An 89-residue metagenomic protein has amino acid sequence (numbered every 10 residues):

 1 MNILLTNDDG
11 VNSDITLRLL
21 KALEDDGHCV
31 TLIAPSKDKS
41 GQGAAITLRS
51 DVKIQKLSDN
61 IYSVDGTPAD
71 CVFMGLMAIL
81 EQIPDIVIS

Functional and structural regions predicted by a protein language model:
I3, L17-I83: A cross-family phosphate/adenosyl-ligand binding-site feature
L5-N12: Short, glycine-rich nucleotide/cofactor-binding loops
I86: Short, Asp-centered acidic motifs that coordinate Mg2+ and/or phosphate in catalytic or ligand-binding sites
S89: Redox-cofactor binding/interface segments in oxidoreductases and associated redox assembly factors
